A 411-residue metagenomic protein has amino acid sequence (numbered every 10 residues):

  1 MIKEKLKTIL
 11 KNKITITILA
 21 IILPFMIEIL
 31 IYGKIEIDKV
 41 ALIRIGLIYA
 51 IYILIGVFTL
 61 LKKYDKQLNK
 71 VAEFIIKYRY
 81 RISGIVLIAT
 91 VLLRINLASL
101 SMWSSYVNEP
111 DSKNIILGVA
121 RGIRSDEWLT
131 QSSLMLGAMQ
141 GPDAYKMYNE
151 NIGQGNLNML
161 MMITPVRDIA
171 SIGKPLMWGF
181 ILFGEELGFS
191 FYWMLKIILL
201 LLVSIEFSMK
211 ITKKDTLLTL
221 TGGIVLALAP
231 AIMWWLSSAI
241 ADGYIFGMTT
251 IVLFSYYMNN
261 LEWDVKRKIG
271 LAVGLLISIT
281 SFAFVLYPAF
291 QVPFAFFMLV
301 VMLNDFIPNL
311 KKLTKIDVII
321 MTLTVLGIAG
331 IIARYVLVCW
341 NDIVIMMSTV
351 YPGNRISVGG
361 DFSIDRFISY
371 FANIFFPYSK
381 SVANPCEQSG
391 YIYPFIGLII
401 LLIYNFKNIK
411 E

Functional and structural regions predicted by a protein language model:
M1-I21, E36-A98: Start-transfer (signal-anchor) and selected internal transmembrane alpha helices of multi-pass inner/ER membrane
I22-I29, K77-L136, T324-N341: Transmembrane signal-anchor helices characteristic of membrane glycosylation enzymes that use polyprenol
I27-I37: Juxtamembrane "helix-exit" motif on the non-cytosolic side of transmembrane helices
I45-Y52, L195-L199, A241-T250, F395-I396: Membrane-embedded alpha-helical segments of multi-pass membrane proteins, especially the transmembrane helices
I55-L68, L93-N96, S208-T212, T250-E262 (+2 more regions): Structural signal for the C-terminal ends of transmembrane alpha-helices and the immediately following loop
S101-I245: Active-site lumenal/periplasmic loops and adjacent helix-entry segments of GT-C-fold, multi-pass membrane
I198-K210, T216-P308, D317-W340: Membrane-embedded helix bundles of polyisoprenyl
I332-I409: Periplasmic/ER-lumenal interhelical loops and adjacent helix-loop junctions in multi-pass membrane proteins
